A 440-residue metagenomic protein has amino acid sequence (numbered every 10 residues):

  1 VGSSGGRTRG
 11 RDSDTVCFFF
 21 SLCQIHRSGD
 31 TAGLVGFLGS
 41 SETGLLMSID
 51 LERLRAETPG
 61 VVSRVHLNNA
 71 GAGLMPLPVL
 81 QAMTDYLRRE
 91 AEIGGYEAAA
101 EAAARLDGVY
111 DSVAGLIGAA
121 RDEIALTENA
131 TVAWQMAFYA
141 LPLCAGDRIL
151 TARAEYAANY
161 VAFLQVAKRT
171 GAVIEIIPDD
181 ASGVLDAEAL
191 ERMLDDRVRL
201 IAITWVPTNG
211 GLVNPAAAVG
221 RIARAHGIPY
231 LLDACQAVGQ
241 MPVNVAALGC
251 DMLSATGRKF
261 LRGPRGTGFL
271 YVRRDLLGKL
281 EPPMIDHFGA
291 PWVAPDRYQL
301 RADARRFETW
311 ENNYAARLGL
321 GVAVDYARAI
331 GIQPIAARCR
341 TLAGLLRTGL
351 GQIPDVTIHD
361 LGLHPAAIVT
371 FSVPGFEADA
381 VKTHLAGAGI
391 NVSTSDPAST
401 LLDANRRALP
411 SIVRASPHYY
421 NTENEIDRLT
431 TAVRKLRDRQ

Functional and structural regions predicted by a protein language model:
V1-G2, F20: N-terminal regions encompassing targeting/leader/pre-sequences
G2-D12: Extreme N-terminal basic, low-complexity initiation segments that serve as generic localization/processing leaders
D12-D14, H26, D30: Intrinsic-disorder-associated, low-complexity terminal segments enriched in Asp/Asn/His/Tyr and depleted of Lys/Arg
L22, L34, L38, L45-L46: Leucine-biased recognition of intrinsically disordered, low-complexity hydrophobic segments
E42, L46-Q440: Pyridoxal 5′-phosphate
